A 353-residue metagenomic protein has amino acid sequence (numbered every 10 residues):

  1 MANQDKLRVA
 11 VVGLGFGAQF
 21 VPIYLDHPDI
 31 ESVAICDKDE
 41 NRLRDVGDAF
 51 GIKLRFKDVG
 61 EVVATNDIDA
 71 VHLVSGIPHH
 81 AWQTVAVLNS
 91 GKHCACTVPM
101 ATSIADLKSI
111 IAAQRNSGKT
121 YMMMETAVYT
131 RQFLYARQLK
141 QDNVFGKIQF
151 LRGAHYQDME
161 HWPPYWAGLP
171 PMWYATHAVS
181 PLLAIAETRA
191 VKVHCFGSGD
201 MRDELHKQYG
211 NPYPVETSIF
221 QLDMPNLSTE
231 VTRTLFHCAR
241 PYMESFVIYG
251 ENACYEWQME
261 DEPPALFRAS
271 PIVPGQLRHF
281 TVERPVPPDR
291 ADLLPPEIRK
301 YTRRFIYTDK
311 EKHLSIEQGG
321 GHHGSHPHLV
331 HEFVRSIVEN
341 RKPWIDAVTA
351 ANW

Functional and structural regions predicted by a protein language model:
M1-F50: N-terminal Rossmann-like dinucleotide-binding module
K6-R8, K147-F150, S228: Residues that mark the start of a beta-strand
D29, D67, V144-K147: Glycine-centered tight turns that cap/initiate beta-strands
F50-A113, S325: Beta-loop-alpha module in the N-terminal Rossmann-like domain of NAD(P)-dependent dehydrogenases, especially those
A101-P164, P171, A178: A contiguous active-site-proximal alpha/beta segment in oxidoreductase catalytic domains
E160-M243, V247, D261, V348-N352: Rossmann-like dinucleotide-binding domain that binds NAD(P)(H)
L222-M224, N252-I345: C-terminal glycine/acidic-rich active-site capping loop/insertion
